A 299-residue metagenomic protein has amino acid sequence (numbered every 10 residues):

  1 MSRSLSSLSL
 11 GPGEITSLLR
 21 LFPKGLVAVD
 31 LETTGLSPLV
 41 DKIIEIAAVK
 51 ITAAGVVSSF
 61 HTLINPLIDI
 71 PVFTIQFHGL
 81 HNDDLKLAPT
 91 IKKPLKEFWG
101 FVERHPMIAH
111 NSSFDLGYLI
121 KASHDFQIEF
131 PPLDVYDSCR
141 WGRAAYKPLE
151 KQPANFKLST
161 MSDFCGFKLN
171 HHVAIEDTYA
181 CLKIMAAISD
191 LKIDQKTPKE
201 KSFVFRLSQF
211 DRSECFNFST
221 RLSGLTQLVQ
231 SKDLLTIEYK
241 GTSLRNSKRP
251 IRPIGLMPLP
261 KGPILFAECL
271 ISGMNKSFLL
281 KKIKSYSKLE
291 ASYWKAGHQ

Functional and structural regions predicted by a protein language model:
S2-L18, I184-T242: Acidic two-metal-ion nuclease catalytic site recognized across multiple nuclease folds, prominently DnaQ/RNase D-T
S2-P132, L158-L169: Conserved non-catalytic scaffold segment of RNase H-like nuclease domains
T33-G35, R140, A180: Short, glycine/acidic-enriched loop or turn micro-motifs at the edges of active sites
E103-S123, K151-Q152, F156-R212: Acidic, Mg2+-coordinating catalytic module of metal-dependent nucleases/exonucleases that use a two-metal-ion mechanism
Y136-P153: Short alpha-helix plus adjacent loop in nuclease-associated cores
E214-Q299: Core beta-strand-centered patch of the WYL/Sm-like small regulatory domain
